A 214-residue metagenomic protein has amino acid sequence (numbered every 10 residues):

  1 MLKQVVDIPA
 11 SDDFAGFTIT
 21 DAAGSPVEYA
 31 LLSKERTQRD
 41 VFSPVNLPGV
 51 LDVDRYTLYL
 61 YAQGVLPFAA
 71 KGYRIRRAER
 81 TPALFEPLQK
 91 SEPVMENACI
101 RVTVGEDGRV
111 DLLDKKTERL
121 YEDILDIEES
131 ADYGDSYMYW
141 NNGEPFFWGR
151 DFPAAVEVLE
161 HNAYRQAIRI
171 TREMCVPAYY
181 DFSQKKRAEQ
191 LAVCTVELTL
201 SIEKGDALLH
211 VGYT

Functional and structural regions predicted by a protein language model:
M1-T214: Catalytic and substrate-binding regions of extracellular carbohydrate-active enzymes, especially polysaccharide lyases
